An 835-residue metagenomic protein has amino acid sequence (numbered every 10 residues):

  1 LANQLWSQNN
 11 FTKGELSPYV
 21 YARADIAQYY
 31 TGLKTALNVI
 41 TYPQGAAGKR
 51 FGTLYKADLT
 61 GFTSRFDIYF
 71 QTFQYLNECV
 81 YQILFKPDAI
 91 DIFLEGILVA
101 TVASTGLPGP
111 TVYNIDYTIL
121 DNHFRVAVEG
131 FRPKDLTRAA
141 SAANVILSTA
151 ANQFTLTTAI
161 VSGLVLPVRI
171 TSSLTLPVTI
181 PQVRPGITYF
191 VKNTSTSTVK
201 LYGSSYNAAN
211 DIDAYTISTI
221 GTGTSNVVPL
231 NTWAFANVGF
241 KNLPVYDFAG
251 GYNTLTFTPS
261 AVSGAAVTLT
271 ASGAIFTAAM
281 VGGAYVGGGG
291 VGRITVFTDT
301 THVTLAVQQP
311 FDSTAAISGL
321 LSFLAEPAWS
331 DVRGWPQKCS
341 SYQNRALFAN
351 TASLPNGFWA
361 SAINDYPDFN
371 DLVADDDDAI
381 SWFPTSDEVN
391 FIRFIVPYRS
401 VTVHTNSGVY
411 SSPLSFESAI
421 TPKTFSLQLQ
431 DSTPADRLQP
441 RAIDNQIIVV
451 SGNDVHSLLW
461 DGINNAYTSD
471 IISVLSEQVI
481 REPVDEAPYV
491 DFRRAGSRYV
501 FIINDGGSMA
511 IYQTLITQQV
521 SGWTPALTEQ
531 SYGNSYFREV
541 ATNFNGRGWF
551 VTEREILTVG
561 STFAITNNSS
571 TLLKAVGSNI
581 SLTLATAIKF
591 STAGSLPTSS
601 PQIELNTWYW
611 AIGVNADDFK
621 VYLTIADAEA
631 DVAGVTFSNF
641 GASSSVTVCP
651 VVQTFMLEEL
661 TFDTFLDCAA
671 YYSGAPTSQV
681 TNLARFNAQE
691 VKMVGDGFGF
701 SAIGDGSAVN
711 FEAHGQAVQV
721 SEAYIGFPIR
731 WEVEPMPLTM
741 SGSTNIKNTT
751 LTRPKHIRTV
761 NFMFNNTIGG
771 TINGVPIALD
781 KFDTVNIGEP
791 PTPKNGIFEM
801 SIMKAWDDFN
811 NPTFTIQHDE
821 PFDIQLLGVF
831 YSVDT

Functional and structural regions predicted by a protein language model:
L1-V102, P229-A266, A306-Q308, L320-V396 (+5 more regions): N-terminal beta-propeller domains
L5-W6, N10-F11, E15-S17, A103 (+6 more regions): Small/polar beta-strand repeat architecture
L107-D135, V403-H404: Elongated alpha-helical scaffolds
P108-D116, G788-T813, Q817-E820: Beta-sandwich interaction modules
L164, A279, R345-F348, L582 (+2 more regions): Beta-rich globular "head" domains
S386-V403, S407-L557, P650-Q689: Beta-sheet-dominated scaffold domains
W731-G770, E820-T835: Exposed low-complexity, polar/acidic, P/S/T/G-rich flexible segments that act as propeptides, protease-susceptible
G769-K781: Short, surface-exposed beta-strand/strand-loop-strand elements in extracellular ectodomains
